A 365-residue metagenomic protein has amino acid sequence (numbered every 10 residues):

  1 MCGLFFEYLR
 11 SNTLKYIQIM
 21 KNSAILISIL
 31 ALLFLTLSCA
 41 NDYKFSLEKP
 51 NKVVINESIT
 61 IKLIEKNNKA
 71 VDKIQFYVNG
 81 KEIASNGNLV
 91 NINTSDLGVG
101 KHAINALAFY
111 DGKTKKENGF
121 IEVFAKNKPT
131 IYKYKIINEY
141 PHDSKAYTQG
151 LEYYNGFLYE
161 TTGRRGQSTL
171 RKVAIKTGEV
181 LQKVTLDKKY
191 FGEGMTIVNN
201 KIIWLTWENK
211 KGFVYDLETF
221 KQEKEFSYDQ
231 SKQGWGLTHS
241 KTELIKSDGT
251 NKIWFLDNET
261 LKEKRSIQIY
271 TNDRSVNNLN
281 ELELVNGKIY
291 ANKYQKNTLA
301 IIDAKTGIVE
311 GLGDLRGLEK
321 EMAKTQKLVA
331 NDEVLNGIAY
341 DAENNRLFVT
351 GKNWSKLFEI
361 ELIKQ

Functional and structural regions predicted by a protein language model:
L37-S38: C-terminal motif of bacterial Sec signal peptides marking the signal peptidase cleavage site
T94-K101: Surface-exposed, short loops/turns at beta-strand junctions within beta-sandwich domains
T114-V123: Edge beta-strands of extracellular beta-sandwich domains
A125-S144, T177-E179: A short helix->beta-strand "capping" segment at the edge of beta-propeller domains
I137-T169, V184-T196, G351-N353: Beta-strand-rich domains and repeat architectures in extracellular enzymes and scaffolds, especially beta-propellers
S144-N155, K188-N199, D229-K241, D273-G287 (+1 more regions): Beta-rich, blade/repeat-based domains predominating in secreted/periplasmic proteins but also intracellular
E160-R165, W204-N209, K246-T250, A291-Q295 (+1 more regions): Conserved beta-strand positions in repeat-built beta-propeller and related beta-rich domains
A174-G178, D216-F220, N258-L261, A304-G307 (+1 more regions): Short loop/turn segments that connect beta-strands within beta-propeller blades
